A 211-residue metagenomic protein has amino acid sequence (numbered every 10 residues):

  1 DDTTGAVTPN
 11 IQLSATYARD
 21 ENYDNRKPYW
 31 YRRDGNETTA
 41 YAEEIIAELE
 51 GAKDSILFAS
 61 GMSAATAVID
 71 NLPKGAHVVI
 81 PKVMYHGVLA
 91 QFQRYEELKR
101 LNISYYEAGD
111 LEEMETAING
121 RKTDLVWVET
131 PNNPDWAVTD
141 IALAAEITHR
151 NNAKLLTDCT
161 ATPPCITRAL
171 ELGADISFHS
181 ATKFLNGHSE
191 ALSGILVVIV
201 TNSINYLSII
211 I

Functional and structural regions predicted by a protein language model:
D1-Y23: N-terminal amphipathic/basic leader segments beginning at the initiator methionine
D2-T4, Y31, G35, E107: Alpha-helix initiation/capping motif
T8, N25-Y29, H179-S180: Residue-level signal for pocket-adjacent positions within structured domains
L13-A15, R19-D20, R32-R33, D140 (+2 more regions): Generic structural "secondary-structure junction" signal
T16-S63, N71, G87-E96: Conserved N-terminal alpha-helix of the aminotransferase class I/II PLP-enzyme fold
L57-I211: Conserved PLP-enzyme active-site core in the AAT-like
